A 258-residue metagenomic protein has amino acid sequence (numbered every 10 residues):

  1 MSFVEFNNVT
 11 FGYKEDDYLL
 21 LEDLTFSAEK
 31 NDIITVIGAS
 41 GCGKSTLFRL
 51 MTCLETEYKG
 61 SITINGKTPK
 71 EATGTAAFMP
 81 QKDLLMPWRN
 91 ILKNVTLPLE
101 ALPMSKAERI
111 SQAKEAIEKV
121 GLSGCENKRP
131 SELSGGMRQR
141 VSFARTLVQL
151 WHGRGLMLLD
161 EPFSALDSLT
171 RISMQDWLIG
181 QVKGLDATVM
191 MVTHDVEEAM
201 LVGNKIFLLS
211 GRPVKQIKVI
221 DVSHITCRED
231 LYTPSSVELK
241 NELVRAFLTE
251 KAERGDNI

Functional and structural regions predicted by a protein language model:
I37-A39: The feature captures the beta-strand-to-loop junction immediately N-terminal to the Walker
T52: Helix-to-loop junction immediately C-terminal to a conserved catalytic motif
K59-A72: Conserved ABC transporter NBD signature motif
R89-T96: Short coil-to-helix segment of the ABC ATPase nucleotide-binding domain corresponding to the Q-loop/switch region
T96, E100, A107-C125, G180: Conserved ABC ATPase "signature" region
L122, E126, L147-L150: ABC ATPase C-loop
R129-M137: Conserved ABC ATPase signature
F143, L147, M157: Hydrophobic anchor residue at the start of the ABC signature
